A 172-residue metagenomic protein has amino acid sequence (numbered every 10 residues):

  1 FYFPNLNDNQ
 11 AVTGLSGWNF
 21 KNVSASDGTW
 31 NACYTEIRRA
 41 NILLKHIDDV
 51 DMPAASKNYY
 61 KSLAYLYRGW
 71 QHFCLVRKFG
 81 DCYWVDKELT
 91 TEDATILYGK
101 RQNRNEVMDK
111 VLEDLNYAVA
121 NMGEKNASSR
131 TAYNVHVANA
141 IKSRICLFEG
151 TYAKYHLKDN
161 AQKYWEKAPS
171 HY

Functional and structural regions predicted by a protein language model:
F3-F79, T95-D109, E113-R130: Conserved, well-structured interaction surfaces
Y65, N139-I145: TPR/Sel1-like alpha-solenoid repeat signature
V76-R77, Y83, N126, F148-L157: Short coil/turn linking the two alpha-helices of tandem helical-hairpin repeats
D81-T90: Short, flexible, mixed-charge acidic loops at enzyme active sites
E88-L89, A140, A153-E166: Acidic, serine/threonine/proline-rich low-complexity intrinsically disordered regions
T131-I141: Amphipathic alpha-helical protein-interaction segments enriched in hydrophobic
